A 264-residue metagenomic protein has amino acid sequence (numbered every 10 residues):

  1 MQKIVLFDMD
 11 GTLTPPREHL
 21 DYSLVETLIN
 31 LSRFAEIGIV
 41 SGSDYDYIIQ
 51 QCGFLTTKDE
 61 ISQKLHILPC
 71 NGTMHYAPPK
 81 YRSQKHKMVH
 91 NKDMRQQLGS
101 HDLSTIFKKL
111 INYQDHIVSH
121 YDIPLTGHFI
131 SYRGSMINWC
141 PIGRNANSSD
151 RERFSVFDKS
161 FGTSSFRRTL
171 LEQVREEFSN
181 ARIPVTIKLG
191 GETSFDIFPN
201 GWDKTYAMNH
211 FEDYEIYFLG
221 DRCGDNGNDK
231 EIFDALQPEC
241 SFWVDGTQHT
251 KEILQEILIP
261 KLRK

Functional and structural regions predicted by a protein language model:
Q2-H19, I39, I67, M208 (+1 more regions): Asp-based phosphoryl-transfer active-site loop
Q2-L6, S23-A35, Q173, E177 (+2 more regions): A short, Lys/Arg-enriched amphipathic alpha-helix followed by its capping loop at the start of a domain
V5-D10, P69-T73, P79-K80, R133-G134 (+1 more regions): Short loop/turn segments at strand-loop or loop-helix junctions that form parts of catalytic or ligand-binding pockets
H19-H128: Active-site phosphate-binding/coordination module
L20-D21, D196-K264: Mg2+-dependent phosphoryl-transfer enzymes with acidic/Ser/Thr/Gly-rich catalytic loops
L31-C52, I67, H128-P141, L189-G191 (+3 more regions): Substrate-recognition element of Asp-dependent hydrolases with the DxDx(T/V) motif
I61-L65, I183, E239: A short helix-to-beta-strand connector/capping loop
D122-Y217: Conserved acidic, metal-coordinating active-site core of Asp-based, Mg2+-dependent phosphoryl-transfer enzymes
